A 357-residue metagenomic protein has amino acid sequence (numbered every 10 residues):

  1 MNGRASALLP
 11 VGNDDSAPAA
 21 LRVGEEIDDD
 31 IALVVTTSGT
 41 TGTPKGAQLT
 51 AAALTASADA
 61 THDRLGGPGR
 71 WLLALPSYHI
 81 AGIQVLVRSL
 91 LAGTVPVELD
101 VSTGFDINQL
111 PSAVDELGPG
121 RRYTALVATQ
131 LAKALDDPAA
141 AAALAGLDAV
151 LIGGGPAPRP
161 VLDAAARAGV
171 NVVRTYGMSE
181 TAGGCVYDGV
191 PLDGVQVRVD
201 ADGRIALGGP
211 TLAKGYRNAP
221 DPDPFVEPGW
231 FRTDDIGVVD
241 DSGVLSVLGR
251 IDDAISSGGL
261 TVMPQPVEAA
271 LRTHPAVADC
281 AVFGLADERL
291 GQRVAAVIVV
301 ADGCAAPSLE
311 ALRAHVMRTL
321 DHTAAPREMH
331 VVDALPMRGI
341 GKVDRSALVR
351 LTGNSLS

Functional and structural regions predicted by a protein language model:
M1-V34, T43-G46: Nucleotide 5′-phosphate-binding alpha/beta core
D30-D59, G66: Conserved AMP-binding A3 loop
T37-T40, W71, L86, T124 (+5 more regions): Conserved S/T- and glycine-rich ATP-binding loop of Class I adenylate-forming
A51-D59, R70-K133, V173: AMP-binding/adenylate-forming
D136-D188, R198: Gly/Ser/Thr-rich phosphate-binding loop
P191, D200-P228, L260-V262: Conserved ATP/PPi-binding loop(s) of AMP-dependent carboxylate-activating enzymes
G209, I236-A324: AMP-binding/adenylate-forming catalytic core of the ANL superfamily
D321-K342: AMP-binding/adenylate-forming catalytic domain of the ANL superfamily
